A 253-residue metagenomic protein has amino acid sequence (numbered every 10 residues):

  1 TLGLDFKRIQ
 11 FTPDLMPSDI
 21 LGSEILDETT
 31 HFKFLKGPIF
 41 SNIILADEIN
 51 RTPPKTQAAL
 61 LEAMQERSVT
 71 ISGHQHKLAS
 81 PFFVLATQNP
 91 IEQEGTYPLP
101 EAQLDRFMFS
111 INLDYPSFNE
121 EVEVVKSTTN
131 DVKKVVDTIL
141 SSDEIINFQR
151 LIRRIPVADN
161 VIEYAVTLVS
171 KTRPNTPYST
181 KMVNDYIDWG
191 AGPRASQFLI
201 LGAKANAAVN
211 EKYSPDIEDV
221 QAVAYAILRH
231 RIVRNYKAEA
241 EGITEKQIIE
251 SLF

Functional and structural regions predicted by a protein language model:
T1-T12: Walker A/P-loop
L2, E24, A63-M64, Q103 (+4 more regions): Hydrophobic aliphatic residues
D5, N42-I43, H230: The start of beta-strands in P-loop NTPase/AAA+ ATPase cores
I20, D47, L60, F107 (+3 more regions): Residue-level signature of catalytic and energy-coupling elements of molecular machines, predominantly ATP/GTP-dependent
L26-L45: Conserved alpha-helical scaffold flanking the Walker A/P-loop in AAA+ ATPase domains
D27-T30, E48, T52-T56, M64-R154 (+1 more regions): Canonical AAA+ ATPase core
V135-S196: Conserved AAA+ ATPase small/helical "lid" subdomain
N175-F253: C-terminal engagement/docking regions of AAA+ P-loop ATPases
